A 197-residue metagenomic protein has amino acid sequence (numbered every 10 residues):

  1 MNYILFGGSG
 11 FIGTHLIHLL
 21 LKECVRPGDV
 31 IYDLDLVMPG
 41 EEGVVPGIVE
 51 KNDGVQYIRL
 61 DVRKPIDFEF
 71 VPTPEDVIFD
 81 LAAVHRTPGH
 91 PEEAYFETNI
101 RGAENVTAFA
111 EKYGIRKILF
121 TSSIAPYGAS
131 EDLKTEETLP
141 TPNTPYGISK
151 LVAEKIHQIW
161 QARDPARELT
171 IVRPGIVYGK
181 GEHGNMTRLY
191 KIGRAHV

Functional and structural regions predicted by a protein language model:
Y3-R26: N-terminal Rossmann NAD(P)H-binding glycine-rich loop of SDR-like oxidoreductase domains
F6, L34, I78-A82, I118-I124 (+1 more regions): SDR active-site strand-loop-helix element
V25-E41: Conserved glycine-rich Rossmann-like NAD(P)H-binding loop of the short-chain dehydrogenase/reductase
R59-R101, F109-K112, Y127: NAD(P)H-binding glycine-rich loop region in Rossmannoid oxidoreductase-like domains and their noncatalytic homologs
E104-P145, P165, T170: Conserved Rossmann-fold NAD(P)-dependent oxidoreductase catalytic core, especially the SDR/UDP-sugar
S149: Active-site helix of classical SDR
Q161-I171, G175-H196: NAD(P)-dependent short-chain dehydrogenase/reductase
